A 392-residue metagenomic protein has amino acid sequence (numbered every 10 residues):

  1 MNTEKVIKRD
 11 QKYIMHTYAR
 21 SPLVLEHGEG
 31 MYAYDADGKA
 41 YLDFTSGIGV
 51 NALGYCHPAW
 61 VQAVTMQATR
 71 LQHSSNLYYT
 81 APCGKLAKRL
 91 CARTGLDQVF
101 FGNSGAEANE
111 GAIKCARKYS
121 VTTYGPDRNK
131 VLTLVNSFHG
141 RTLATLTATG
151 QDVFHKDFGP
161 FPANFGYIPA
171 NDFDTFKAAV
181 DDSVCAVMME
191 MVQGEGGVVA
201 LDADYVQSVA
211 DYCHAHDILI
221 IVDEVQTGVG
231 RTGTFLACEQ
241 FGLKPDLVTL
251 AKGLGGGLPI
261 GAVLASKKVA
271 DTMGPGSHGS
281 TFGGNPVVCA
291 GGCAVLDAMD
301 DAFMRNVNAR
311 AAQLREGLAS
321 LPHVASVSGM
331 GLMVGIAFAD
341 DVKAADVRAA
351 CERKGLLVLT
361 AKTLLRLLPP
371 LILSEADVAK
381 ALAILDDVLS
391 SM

Functional and structural regions predicted by a protein language model:
M1-M392: Conserved N-terminal phosphate-binding loop of PLP-dependent enzymes in the Aspartate aminotransferase
